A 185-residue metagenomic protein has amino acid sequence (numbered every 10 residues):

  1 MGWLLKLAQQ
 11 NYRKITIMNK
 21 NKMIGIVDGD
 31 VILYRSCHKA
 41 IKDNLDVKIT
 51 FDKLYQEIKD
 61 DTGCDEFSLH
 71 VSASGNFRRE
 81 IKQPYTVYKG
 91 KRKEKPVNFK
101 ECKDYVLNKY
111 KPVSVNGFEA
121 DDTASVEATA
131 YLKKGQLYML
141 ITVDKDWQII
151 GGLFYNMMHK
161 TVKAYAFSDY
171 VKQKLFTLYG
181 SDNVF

Functional and structural regions predicted by a protein language model:
W3-E80: Non-catalytic, usually N-terminal nucleic-acid engagement modules in DNA/RNA processing proteins
W3-K22, I41, T62-C64, K89-F185: Extended two-metal-dependent nuclease catalytic cores across DNA- and RNA-processing enzymes
V31, Q83-T86, K145: Flexible, active-site-adjacent loop/turn segments at secondary-structure boundaries
F77-K89: Short beta-strand-loop
